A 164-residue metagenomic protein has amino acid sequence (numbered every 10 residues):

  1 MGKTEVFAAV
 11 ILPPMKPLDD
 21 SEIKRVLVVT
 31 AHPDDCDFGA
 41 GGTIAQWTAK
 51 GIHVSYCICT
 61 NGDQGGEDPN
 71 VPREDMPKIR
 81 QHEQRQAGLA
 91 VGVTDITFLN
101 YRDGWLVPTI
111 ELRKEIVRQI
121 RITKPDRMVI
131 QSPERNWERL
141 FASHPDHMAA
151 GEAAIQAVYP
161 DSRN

Functional and structural regions predicted by a protein language model:
V6-K124: Active-site rim/loop-helix segments in enzyme catalytic domains that contact anionic ligands
V29-P33, S132, H144: Histidine-centered catalytic micro-motifs
I116-W137, F141-A142: Short beta-strand-loop elements within alpha/beta enzyme cores that line or abut nucleotide/cofactor pockets
R127, W137-N164: Classical nucleotidyltransferase
